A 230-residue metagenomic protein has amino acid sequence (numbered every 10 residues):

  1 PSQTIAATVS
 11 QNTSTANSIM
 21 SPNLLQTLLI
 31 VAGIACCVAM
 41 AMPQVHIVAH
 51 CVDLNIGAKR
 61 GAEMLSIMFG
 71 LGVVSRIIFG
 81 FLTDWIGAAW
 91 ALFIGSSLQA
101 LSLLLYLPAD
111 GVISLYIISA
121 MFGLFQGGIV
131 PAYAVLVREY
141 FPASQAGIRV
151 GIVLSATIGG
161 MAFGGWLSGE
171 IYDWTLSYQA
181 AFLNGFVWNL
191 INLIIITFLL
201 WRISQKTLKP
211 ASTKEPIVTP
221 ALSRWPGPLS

Functional and structural regions predicted by a protein language model:
P1, F182-F198: Symmetry-related core transmembrane helices of the 12-TM Major Facilitator Superfamily/SLC fold
N23-F81, G164: Extracytoplasmic gate region of multi-pass secondary transporters
M64-G72, F122, V153, T157: Transmembrane alpha-helical segments of major facilitator superfamily
S75-G87, Y172-D173: Helix-to-loop junctions at the C-terminal end of transmembrane segments in multipass secondary transporters
W90-L105: Structural signature of the two symmetry-related core transmembrane helices
S102, I113-M121: Paired small-residue
G128-F141: Intracellular juxtamembrane helix-capping segments at the cytosolic ends of symmetry-related transmembrane helices
Y140-S177, G185: A late C-terminal transmembrane helix in Major Facilitator Superfamily
